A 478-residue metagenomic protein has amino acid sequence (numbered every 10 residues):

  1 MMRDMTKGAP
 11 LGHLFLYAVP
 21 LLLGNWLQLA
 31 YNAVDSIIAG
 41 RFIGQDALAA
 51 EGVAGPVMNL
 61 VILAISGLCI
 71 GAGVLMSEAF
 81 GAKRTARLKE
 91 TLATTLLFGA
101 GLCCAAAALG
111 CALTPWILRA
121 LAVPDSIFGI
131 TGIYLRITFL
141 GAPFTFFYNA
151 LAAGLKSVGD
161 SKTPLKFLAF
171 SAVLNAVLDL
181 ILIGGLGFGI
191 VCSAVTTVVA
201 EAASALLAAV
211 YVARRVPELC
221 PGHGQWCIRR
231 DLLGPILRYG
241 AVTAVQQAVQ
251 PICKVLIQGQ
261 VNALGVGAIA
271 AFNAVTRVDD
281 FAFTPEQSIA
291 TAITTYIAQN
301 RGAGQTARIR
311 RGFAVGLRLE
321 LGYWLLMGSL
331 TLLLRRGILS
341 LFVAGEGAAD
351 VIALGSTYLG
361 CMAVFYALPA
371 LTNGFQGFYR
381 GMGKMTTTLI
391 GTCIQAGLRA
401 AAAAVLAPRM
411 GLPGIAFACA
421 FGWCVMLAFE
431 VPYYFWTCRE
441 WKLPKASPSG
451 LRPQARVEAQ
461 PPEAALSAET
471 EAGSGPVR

Functional and structural regions predicted by a protein language model:
M1-A18, M76-G141, G185-A241, I297-V364 (+1 more regions): Short alpha-helical transmembrane segments in multi-pass integral membrane proteins
L11-A30, V34, V57-A64, L140 (+7 more regions): Residue-level signal for short hydrophobic patches within transmembrane helices of multi-pass membrane transporters
L16-D35, I137, Y148, S171 (+4 more regions): Transmembrane helical elements of multi-pass membrane transporters/channels
L21, N25, I37, V74 (+16 more regions): Transmembrane alpha-helix boundary and packing residues in multipass membrane permease domains and related
A30-A49, L118-D125, I181-F188, A248-R277 (+5 more regions): Helix-terminus/linker motif at the lipid-water interface of multi-pass membrane proteins
L48-A108, T145-P164, A271-R335, P369-G383 (+1 more regions): Small-residue-rich hydrophobic transmembrane alpha-helices
L60-L63, A107, N175-L180, S204-A209 (+4 more regions): Hydrophobic transmembrane alpha-helices of multi-pass small-molecule transporters
C69, I137-K156, P164-A172, S193-L206 (+4 more regions): Short runs within selected transmembrane alpha-helices of multi-pass transporters and secretion channels
